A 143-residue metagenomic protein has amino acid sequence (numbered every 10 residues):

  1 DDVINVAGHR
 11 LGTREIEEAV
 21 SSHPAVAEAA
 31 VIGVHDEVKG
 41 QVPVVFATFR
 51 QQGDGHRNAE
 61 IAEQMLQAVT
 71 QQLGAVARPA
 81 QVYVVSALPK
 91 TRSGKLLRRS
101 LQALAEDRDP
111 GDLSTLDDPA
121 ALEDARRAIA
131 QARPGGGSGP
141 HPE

Functional and structural regions predicted by a protein language model:
D1-A77, A87, L96, S100-A103 (+2 more regions): AMP-binding/adenylate-forming catalytic core of the ANL superfamily
V82-R92: Short proline/glycine- and acidic-rich turn/helix-capping motifs at secondary-structure junctions
A121-E143: Cysteine/selenocysteine-centered motifs that mediate thiol-based redox chemistry or coordinate metal-sulfur cofactors
